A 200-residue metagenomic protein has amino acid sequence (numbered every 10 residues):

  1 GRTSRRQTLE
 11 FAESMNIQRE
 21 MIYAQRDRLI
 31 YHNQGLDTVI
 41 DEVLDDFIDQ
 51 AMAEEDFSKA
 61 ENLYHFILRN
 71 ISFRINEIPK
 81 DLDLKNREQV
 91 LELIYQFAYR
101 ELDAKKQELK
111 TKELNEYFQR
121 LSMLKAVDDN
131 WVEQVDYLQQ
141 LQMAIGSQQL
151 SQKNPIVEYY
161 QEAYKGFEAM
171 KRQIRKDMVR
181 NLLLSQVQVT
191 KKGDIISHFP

Functional and structural regions predicted by a protein language model:
G1-P200: Extended, charged helical/alpha-beta scaffold domains that provide interaction surfaces
